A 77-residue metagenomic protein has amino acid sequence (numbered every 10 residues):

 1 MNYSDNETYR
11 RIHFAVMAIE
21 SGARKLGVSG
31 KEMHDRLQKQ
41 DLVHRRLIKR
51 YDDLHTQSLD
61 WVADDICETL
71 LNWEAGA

Functional and structural regions predicted by a protein language model:
M1-S4, A75-A77: Intrinsically disordered, low-complexity and often Lys/Arg-enriched segments
Y3-G30: N-terminal acidic leader/helix
N6-R11, K39-H44, W73: Short amphipathic alpha-helical segments, especially helix-boundary/capping motifs
R10-V16, L47, L59-W61: Charged, low-complexity, helix-prone segments enriched in Lys/Glu/Asp/Gln
A23-T56: Amphipathic, hydrophobic secondary-structure cores in small proteins
R50-A77: Long, compositionally biased
